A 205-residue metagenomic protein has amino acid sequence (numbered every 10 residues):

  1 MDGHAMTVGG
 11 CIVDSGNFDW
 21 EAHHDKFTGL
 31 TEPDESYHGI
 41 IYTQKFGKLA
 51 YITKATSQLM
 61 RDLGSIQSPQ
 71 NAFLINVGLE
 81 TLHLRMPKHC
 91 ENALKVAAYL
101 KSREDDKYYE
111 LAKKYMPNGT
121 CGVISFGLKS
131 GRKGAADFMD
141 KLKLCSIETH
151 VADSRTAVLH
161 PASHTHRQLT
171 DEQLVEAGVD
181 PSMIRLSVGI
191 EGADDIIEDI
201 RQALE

Functional and structural regions predicted by a protein language model:
D2-V123, G127-A157, P161-A162: Active-site C-terminal subdomain of aminotransferase-like
D140-K141, T156-E205: PLP-dependent enzyme catalytic core of the Aspartate aminotransferase-like
